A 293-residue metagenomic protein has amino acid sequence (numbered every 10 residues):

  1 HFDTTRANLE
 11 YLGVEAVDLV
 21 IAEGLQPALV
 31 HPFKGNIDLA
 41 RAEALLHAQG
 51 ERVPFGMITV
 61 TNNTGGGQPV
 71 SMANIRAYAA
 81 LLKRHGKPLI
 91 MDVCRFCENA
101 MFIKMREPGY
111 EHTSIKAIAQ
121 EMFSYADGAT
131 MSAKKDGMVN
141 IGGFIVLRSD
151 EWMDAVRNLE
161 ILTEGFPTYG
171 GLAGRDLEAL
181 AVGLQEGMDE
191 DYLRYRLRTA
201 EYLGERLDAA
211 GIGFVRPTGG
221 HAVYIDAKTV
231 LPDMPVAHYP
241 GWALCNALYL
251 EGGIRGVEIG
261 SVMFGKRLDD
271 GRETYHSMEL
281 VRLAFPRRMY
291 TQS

Functional and structural regions predicted by a protein language model:
H1-G211, P235: Conserved PLP-enzyme active-site core in the AAT-like
E15-D18, L147-A155, L159, R175 (+1 more regions): Flexible glycine/proline-rich, aromatic-decorated loop/lid segments
N63, K135-D136, S149-W152, Q185-G187 (+4 more regions): Short, glycine-/Ser/Thr-/acidic-enriched flexible segments
A77, G187-M188, M263-S293: PLP-dependent enzyme catalytic core of the Aspartate aminotransferase-like
G143, H221-I225, E279-A284: A generic structural motif
M153-D154, P232-P240, R288-S293: Short, conserved charged micro-motifs
A200-E201, V215-A227: Conserved glycine-rich beta-strand-loop-beta hairpin in the small C-terminal domain of fold type I
K228-G253, D269-H276: Active-site loop ensemble at the mouth of alpha/beta enzyme cores that anchors a bound cofactor
